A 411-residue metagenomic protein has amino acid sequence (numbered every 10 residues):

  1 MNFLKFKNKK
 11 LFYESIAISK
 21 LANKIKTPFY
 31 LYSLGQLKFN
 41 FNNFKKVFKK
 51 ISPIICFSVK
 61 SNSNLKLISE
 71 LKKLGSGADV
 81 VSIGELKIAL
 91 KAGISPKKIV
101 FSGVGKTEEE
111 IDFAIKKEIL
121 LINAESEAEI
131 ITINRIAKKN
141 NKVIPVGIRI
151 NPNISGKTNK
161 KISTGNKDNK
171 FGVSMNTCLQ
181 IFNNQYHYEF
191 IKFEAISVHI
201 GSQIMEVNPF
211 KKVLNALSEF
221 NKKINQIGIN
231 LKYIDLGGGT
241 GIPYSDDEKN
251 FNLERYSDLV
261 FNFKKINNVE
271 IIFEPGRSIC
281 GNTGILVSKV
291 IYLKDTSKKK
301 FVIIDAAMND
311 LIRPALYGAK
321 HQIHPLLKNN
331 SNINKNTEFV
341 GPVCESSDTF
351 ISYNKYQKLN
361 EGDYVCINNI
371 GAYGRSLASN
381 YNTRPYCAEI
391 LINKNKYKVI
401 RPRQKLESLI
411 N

Functional and structural regions predicted by a protein language model:
M1-I144, Y188-K192, E219-Q226, N230 (+1 more regions): A charged N-terminal "starter" segment
A22, L259, N268-N411: Charged (often Lys/Glu-rich) extended helix/loop segments that serve as interaction or gating elements
L37, K60, S82, A114 (+7 more regions): Conserved, mostly hydrophobic/aromatic
C56, P145, Y233, E270 (+1 more regions): Hydrophobic "anchor" residues on beta-strands that sit immediately upstream of conserved functional sites
V59-S63, G84-E85, G105-K106, S126-A128 (+7 more regions): Active-site-proximal loop/turn and secondary-structure-junction residues that shape catalytic pockets, frequently
I68, K91, I111-K116, I133-I136 (+6 more regions): Short acidic, glycine/serine/threonine-rich loops at helix termini
D79-V80, N123, G147, S197 (+2 more regions): Conserved beta-strand positions in the central sheet of alpha/beta enzyme cores
N153-L293, N382: Active-site loop/helix belt of alpha/beta enzymes
